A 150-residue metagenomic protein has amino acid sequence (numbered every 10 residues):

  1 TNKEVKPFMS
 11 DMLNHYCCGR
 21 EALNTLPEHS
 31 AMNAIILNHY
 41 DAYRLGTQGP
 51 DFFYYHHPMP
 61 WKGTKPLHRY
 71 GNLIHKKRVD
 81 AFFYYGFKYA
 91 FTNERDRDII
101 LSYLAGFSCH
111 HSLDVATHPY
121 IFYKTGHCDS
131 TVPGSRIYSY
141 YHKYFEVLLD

Functional and structural regions predicted by a protein language model:
K6-S102, V115, Y120-D150: N-terminal, motif-rich segments that launch catalysis or mediate targeting to/interaction with membranes, typified by
Y103, F107: Short alpha-helical catalytic segment bearing the HExxH-like zincin motif of zinc-dependent metalloproteases
S108, S112-A116: Active-site His/Glu-centered metal-binding helix of metallohydrolases
